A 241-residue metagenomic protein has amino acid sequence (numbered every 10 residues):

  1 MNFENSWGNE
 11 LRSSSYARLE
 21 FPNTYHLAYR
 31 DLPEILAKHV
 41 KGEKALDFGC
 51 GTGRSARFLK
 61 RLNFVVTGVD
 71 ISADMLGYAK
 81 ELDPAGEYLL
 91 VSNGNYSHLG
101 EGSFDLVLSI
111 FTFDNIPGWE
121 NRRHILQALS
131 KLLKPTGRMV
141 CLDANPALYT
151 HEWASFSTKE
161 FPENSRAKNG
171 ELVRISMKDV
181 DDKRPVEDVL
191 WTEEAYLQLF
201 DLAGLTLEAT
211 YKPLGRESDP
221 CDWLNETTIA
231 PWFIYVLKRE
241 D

Functional and structural regions predicted by a protein language model:
M1-V40, R54, F58: Conserved class I S-adenosyl-L-methionine
G42-K44: Nucleotide donor/acceptor-binding cores
L46, T52-Y96: Class I SAM-dependent methyltransferase SAM/SAH-binding core
H98-V107: A short acidic, Gly/Pro-enriched loop at the edge of an enzyme's catalytic core that lines a small-molecule cofactor
L106-E120: A short SAM/SAH-binding and catalytic strip from SAM-dependent methyltransferases
R123-P135: A short glycine-rich, Lys/Arg-flanked "PGG" loop and its adjoining helix->strand segment in the class I
M139-Q198: SAM-dependent methyltransferase
L199, A203-D241: C-terminal lobe and adjacent flexible extensions of AdoMet/dcAdoMet transferase-like proteins
